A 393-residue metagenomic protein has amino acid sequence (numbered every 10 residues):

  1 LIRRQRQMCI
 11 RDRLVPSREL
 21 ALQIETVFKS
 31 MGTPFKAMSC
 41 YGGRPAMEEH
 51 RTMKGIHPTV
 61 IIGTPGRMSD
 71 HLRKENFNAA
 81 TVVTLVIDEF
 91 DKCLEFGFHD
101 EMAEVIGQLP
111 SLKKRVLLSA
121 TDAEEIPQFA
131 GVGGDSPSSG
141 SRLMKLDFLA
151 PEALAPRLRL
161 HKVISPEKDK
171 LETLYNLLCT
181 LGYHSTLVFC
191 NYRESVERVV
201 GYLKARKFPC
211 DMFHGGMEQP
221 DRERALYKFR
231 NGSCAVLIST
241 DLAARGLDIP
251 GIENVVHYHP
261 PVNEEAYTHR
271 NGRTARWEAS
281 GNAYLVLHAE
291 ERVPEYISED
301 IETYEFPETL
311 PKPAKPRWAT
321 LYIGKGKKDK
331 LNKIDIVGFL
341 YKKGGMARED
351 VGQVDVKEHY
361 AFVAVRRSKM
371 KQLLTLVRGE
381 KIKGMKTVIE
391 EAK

Functional and structural regions predicted by a protein language model:
L1-I10: Single conserved hydrophobic/aromatic residue that forms the stacking wall/gate of nucleotide- or nucleobase-binding
R11-R73, T81-T84, G201-A205, P209-F213: Conserved nucleic-acid-binding Ia/Ib motif block in the N-terminal RecA-like helicase ATPase lobe
E48-T52, G201, P209-T240: Conserved helicase ATPase core of P-loop NTP-dependent helicases/translocases
I56-H71, Y227-R245: Conserved two-lobed SF2 helicase motor
N78-P151, I297: Post-DEXD/H (motif II) to motif III coupling segment of the RecA-like Helicase ATP-binding lobe
R157-Y202: Conserved interdomain hinge at the start of the Helicase C-terminal
R245-P260, N282-L285: A short beta-strand element within the Helicase C-terminal
N263, N271-T303: Conserved segment of the helicase C-terminal RecA-like domain
